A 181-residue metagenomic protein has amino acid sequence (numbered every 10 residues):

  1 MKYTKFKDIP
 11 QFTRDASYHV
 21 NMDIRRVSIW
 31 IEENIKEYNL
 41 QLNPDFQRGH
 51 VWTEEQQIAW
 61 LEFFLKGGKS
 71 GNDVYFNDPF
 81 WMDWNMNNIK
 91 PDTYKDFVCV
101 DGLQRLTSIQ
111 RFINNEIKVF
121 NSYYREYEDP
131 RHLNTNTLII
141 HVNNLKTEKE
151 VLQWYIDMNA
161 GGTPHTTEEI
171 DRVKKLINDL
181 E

Functional and structural regions predicted by a protein language model:
Y3-R25, P44-E54, I58-E181: Basic- and aromatic-enriched surface patches that contact anionic nucleotides/nucleic acids
R26-I35, F64: N-terminal leader/presequence-like segments
K36-D45: A short, surface-exposed helix-loop junction/capping segment
